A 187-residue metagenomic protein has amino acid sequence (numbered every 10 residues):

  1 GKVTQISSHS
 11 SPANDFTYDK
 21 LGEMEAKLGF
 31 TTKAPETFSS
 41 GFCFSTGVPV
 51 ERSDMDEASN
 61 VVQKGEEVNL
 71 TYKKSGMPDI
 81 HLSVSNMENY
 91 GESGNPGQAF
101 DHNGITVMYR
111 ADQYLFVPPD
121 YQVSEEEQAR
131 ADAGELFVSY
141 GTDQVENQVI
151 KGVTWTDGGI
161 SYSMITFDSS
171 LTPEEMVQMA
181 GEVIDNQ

Functional and structural regions predicted by a protein language model:
T4-G158: Short, solvent-exposed recognition patches
G152, D157-Q187: Surface-exposed amphipathic alpha-helical segments
